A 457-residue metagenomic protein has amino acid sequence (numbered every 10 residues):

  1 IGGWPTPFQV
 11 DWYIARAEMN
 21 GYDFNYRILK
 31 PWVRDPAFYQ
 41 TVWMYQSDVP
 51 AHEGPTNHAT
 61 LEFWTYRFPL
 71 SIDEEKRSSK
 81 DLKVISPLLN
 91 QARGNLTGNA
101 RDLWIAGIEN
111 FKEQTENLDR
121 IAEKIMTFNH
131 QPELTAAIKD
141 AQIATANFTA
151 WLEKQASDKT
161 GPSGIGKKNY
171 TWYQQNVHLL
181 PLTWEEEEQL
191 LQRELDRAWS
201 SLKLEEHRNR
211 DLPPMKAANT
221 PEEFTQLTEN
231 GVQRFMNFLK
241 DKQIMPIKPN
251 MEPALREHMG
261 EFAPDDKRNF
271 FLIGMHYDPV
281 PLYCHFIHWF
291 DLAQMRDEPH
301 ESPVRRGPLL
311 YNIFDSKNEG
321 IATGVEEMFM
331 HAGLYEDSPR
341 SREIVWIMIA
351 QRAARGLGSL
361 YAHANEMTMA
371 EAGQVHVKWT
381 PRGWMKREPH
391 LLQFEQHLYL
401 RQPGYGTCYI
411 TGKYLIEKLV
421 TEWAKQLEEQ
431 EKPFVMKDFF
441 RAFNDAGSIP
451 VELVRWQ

Functional and structural regions predicted by a protein language model:
I1-Q457: N-terminal maturation segment of proteins
